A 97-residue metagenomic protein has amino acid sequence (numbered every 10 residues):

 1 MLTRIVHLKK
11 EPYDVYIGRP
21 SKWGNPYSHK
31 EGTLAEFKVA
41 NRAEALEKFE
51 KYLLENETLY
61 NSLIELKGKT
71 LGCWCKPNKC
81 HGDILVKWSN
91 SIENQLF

Functional and structural regions predicted by a protein language model:
M1-F97: Catalytic phosphate/metal-binding cores of nucleic-acid and nucleotide-processing enzymes, i.e., regions that mediate
